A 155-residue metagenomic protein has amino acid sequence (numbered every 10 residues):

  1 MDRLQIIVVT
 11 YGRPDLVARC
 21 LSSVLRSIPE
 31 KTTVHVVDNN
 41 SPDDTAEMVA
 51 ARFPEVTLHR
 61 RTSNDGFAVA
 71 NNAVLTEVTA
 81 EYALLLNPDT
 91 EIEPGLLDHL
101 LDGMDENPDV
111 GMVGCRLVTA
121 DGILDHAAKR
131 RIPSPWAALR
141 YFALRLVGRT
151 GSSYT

Functional and structural regions predicted by a protein language model:
R3-Q5, T33: Cell-envelope/extracellular polymer assembly enzymes that use nucleotide-activated donors
S22-K31: Short, acidic, metal-binding catalytic loop of nucleotide-sugar glycosyltransferases
S23, D38-E47, S63, E93: A conserved acidic beta->alpha catalytic loop
K31-N40, H59-R61: Short beta-strand/loop segment that forms part of the nucleotide-sugar
R60-V78: Glycine-rich, basic loop-to-helix element that forms the pyrophosphate-binding segment of sugar-nucleotide handling
A83: Short aromatic/hydrophobic "clamp" motif used to bind/position activated sugar donors
E93-A127: Conserved donor NDP-sugar-binding/catalytic core segment of glycosyltransferases
I132-T155: Short, flexible, basic/aromatic active-site loop/helix in glycosyltransferases
